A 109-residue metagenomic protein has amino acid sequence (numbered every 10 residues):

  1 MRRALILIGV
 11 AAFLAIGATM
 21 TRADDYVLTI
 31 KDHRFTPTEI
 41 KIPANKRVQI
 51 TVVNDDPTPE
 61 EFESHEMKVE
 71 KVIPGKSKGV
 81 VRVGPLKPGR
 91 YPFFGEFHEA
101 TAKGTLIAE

Functional and structural regions predicted by a protein language model:
M1-G9: Bacterial N-terminal signal peptides that target proteins for export
I16-A23: Sec/Tat signal peptide C-region and signal peptidase I cleavage site
A23-N45: N-terminal edge beta-strand
D25, R47, P59-E61, R90 (+1 more regions): Exposed beta-strand and adjacent loop surfaces of beta-rich binding modules that mediate intermolecular recognition
V27, P74-E109: Extracellular/periplasmic metallocenter environments
K31-T38, E66-M67, K76-V81: N-terminal post-signal-peptidase region of extra-cytosolic proteins
V52-N54: Asparagine-centered strand-capping/turn motif at beta-strand->loop junctions
P57-G75, G104: Histidine- and aromatic-enriched segments that form or immediately flank copper-ligand environments
